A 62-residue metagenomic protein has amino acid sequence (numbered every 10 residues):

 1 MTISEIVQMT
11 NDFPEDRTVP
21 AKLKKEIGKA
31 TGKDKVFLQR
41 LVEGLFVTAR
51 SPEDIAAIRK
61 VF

Functional and structural regions predicted by a protein language model:
M1-G32, V47-E53, A57-K60: N-terminal acidic leader/helix
V36-E43: Short, charged, amphipathic alpha-helical segments
